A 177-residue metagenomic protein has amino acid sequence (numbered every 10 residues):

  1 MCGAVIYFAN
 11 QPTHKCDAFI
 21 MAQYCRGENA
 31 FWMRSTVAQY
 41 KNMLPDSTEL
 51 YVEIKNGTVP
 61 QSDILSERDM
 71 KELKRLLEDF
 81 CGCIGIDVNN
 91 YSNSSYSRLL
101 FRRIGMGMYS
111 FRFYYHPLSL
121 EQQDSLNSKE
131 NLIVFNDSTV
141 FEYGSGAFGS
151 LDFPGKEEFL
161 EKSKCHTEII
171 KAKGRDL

Functional and structural regions predicted by a protein language model:
G3-G85: N-terminal export/targeting and maturation segments
F80-L177: Extracytoplasmic electrostatic interaction patches
